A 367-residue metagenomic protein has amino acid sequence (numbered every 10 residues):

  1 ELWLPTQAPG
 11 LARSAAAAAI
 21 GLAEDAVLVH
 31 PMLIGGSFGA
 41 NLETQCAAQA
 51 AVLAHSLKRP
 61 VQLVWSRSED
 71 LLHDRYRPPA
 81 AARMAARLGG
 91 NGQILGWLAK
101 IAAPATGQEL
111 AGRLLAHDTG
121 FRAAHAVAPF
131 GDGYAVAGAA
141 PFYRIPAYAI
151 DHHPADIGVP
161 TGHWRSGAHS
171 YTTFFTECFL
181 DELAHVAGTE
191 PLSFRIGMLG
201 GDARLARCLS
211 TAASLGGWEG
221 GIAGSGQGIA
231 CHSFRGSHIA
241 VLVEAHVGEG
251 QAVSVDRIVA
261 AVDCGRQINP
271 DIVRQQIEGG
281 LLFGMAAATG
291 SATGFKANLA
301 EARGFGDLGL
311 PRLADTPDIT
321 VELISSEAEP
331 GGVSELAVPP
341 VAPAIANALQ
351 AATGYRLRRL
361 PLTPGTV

Functional and structural regions predicted by a protein language model:
E1-V367: Cofactor-binding beta-sheet edge motifs in enzyme active sites
